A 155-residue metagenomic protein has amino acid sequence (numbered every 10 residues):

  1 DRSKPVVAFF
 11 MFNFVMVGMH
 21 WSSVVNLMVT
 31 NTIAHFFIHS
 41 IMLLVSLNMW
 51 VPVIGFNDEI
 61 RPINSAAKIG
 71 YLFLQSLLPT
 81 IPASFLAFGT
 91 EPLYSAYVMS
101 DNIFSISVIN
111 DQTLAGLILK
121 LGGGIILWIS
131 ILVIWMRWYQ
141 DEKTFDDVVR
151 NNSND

Functional and structural regions predicted by a protein language model:
D1-D155: Alpha-helical membrane segments of multi-pass proteins
